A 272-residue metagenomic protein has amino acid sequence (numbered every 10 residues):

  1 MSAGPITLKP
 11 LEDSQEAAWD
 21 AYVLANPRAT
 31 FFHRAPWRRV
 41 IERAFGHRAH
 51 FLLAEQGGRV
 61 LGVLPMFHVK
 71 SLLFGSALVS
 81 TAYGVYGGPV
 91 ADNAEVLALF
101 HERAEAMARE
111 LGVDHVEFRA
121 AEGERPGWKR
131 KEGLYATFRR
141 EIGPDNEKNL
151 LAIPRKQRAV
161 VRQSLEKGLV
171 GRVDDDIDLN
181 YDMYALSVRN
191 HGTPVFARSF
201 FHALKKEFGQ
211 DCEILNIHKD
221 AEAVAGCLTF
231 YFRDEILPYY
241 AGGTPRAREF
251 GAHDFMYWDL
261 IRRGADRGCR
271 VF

Functional and structural regions predicted by a protein language model:
G4-G57, L64-F74, A120-E249: A conserved beta-strand-loop-helix scaffold within acyl/acetyltransferase catalytic domains
H50-L52, G62, G87, E102: N-terminal, well-ordered alpha-helical segments
F67-G133, R233-F272: Acyl-donor binding region in acyl/amide transferases
